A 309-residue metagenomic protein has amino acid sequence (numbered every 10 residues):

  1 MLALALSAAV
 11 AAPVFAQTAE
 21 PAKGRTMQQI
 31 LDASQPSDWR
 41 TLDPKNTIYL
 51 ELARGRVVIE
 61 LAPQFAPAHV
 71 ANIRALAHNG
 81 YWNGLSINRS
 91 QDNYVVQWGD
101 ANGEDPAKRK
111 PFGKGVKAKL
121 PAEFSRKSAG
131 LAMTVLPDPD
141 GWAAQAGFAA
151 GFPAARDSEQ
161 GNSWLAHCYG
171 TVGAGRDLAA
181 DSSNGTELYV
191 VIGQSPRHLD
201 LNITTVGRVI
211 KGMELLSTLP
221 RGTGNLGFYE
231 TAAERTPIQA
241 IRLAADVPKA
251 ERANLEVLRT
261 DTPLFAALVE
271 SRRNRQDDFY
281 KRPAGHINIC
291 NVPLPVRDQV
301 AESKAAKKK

Functional and structural regions predicted by a protein language model:
M1-A11: Bacterial N-terminal signal peptides
F15-K309: Cyclophilin-like peptidyl-prolyl cis-trans isomerases
